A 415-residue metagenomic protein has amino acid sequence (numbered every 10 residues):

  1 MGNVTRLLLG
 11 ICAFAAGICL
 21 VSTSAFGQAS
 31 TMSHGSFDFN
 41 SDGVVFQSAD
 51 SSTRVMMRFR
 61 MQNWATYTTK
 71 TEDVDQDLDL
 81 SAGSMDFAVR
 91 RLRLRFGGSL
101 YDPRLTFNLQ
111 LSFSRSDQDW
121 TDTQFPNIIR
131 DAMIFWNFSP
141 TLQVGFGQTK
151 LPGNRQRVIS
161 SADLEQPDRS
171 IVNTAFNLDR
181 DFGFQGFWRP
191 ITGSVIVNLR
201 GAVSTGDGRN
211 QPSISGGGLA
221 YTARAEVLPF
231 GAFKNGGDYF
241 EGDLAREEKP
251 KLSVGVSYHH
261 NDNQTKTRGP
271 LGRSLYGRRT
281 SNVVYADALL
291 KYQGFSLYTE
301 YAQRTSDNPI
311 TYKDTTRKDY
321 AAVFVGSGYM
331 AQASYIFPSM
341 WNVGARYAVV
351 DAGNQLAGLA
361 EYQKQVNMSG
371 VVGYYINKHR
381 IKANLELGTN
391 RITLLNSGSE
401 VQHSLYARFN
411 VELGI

Functional and structural regions predicted by a protein language model:
M1-S33: Cleavable N-terminal export/targeting peptides
S22-R58, Q76, G231-K251, N377-K382: Outer-membrane beta-barrel biogenesis signature
A29-S36, L80, W120, E248-I415: Outer-membrane beta-barrel pore domains
D42-K70, D79-R209, I214-G231, P250 (+4 more regions): Outer membrane beta-barrel
T71-D73, Q156-S160, Q211-S213, R268 (+3 more regions): Outer-membrane beta-barrel and related beta-rich outer-membrane complex signature in Gram-negative bacteria
D75, Q110, K150, A162 (+5 more regions): Sparse recognition of residues in long alpha-helices and their boundaries
L164-P167, G206-R224, F230-D238, L244-S281 (+1 more regions): Outer-membrane pore/translocation modules
